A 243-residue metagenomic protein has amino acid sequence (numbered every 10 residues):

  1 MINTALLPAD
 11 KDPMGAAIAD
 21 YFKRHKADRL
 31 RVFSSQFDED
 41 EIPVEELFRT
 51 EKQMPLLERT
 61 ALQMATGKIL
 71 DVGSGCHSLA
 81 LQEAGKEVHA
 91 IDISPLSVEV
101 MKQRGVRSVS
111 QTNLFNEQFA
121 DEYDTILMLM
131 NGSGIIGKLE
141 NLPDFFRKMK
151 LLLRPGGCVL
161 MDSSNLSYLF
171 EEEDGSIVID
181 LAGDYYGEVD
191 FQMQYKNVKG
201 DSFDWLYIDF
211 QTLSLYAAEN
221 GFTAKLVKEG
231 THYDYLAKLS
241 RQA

Functional and structural regions predicted by a protein language model:
M1-F33: N-terminal auxiliary segments of SAM/dcSAM-dependent transferases
P8, A17-D20, R154-S214: SAM-dependent methyltransferase
D38, V44-K68: Conserved alpha-helix/loop element of class I SAM-dependent methyltransferases that forms part of the SAM/SAH-binding
C76-K86: Conserved SAM-binding loop of SAM-dependent methyltransferases across substrates and taxa, primarily the Class I
S94-P95: Conserved SAM/SAH-binding beta-strand->alpha-helix loop
K102-N116: Conserved SAM-binding strand-loop segment of SAM-dependent methyltransferases
Y123-P143: A short SAM/SAH-binding and catalytic strip from SAM-dependent methyltransferases
N141-P155: A short glycine-rich, Lys/Arg-flanked "PGG" loop and its adjoining helix->strand segment in the class I
